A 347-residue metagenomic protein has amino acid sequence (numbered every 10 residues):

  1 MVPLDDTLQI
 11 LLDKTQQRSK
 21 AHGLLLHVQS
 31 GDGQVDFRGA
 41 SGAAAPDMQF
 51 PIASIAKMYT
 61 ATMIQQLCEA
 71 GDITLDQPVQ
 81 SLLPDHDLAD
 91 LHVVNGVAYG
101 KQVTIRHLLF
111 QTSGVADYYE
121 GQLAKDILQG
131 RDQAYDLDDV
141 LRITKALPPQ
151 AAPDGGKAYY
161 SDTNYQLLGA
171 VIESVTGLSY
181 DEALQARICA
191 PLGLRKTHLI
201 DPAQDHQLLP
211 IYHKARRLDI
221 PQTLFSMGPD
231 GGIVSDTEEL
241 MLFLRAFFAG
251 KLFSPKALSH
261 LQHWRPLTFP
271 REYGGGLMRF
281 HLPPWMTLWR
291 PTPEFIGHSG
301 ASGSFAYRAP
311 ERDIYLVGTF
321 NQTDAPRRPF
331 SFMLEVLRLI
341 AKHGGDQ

Functional and structural regions predicted by a protein language model:
M1-A40, D47-M48, K214-Q347: Catalytic loop of the DD-peptidase/beta-lactamase superfamily, centered on the K-T-G motif and neighboring
M1-L11, Q16-K20, H107-D138, A257: Extended low-complexity intrinsically disordered regions
R18-H22, S41-I105, A152-S161, G228-G231 (+1 more regions): Short active-site loop at a secondary-structure junction that contains or immediately precedes the catalytic residue(s)
L26, D32, A53-D72, P78 (+4 more regions): Alpha-helical scaffold elements that line and support the substrate/ligand-binding pocket of soluble hydrolases
L26, D32-G39, L123-A152, L178-T197: Short, charged, amphipathic alpha-helices and their helix-cap/turn boundaries
P51-S54, E69-A116, E120, A146 (+2 more regions): Active-site helix/loop module of the DD-peptidase/beta-lactamase fold, centered on the serine-lysine SxxK catalytic
A70, Q111, L147, A246-G250 (+1 more regions): Generic structural signal for alpha-helix termini and adjacent loop/cap motifs
